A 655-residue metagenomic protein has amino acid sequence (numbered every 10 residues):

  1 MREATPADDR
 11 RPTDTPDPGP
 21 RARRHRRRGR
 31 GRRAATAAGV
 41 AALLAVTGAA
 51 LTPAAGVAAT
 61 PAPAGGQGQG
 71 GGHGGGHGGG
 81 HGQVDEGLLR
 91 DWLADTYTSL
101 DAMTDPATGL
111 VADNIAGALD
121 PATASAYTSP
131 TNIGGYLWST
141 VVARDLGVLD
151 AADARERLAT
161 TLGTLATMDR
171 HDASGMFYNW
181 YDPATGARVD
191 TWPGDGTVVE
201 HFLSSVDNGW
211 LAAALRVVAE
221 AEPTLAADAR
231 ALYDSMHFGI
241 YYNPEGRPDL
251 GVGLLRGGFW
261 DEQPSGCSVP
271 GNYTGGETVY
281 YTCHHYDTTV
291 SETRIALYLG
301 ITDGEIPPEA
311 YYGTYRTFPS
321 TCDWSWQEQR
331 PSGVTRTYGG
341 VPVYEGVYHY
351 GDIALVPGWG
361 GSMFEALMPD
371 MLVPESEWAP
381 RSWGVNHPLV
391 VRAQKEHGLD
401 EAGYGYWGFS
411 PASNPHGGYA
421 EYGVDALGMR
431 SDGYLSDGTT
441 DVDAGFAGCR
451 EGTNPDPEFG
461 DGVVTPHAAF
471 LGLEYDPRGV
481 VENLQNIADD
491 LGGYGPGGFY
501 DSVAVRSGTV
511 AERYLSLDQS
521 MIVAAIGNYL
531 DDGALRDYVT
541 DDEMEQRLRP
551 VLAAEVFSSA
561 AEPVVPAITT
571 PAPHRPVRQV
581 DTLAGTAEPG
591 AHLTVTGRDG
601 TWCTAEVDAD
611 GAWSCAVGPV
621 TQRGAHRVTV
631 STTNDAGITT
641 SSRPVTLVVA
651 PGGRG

Functional and structural regions predicted by a protein language model:
M1-R28, Q67-H77: Actinobacteria-biased recognition of intrinsically disordered, low-complexity terminal regions
R2-E3, T15, R23-P61: Secretory targeting and sorting signals
T47-G80, W602, G653-G655: C-terminal region of N-terminal signal peptides and the immediate post-cleavage residues of exported proteins
T60, G65, G78-V84, A554-T569 (+1 more regions): Low-complexity, Pro/Thr/Ser/Gly/Ala-rich linker/spacer regions in secreted, extracellular modular proteins
A64-G66, G71-G79, W92-Y97, D101-T104 (+2 more regions): Extracytoplasmic low-complexity, Pro/Thr/Ser/Ala/Gly-rich segments that lie immediately after a secretion/anchoring
G79-P563: Ser/Thr/Asn(+Pro)-rich, low-complexity disordered segments
E562-G653: Ser/Thr-rich low-complexity repeats and stalk/linker segments
